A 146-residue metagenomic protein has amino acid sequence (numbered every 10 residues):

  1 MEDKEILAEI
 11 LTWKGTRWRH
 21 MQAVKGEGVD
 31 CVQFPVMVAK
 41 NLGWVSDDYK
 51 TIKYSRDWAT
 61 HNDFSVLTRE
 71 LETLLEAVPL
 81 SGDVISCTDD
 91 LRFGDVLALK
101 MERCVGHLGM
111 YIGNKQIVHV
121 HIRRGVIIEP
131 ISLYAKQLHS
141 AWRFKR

Functional and structural regions predicted by a protein language model:
M1-S81, F93, K100-E102, H107 (+3 more regions): N-terminal capping segments
D83-I85, C104-V105, I127-I128: A generic local structural motif
I85, D90-R92: Short, well-ordered loop/turn sites that connect or cap secondary structure elements
F93, G113, Q137: Residues that flank catalytic or metal-binding motifs in active/ligand-binding sites
L108-P130: Catalytic Cys-His active-site segments of thiol-dependent hydrolases/isopeptidases
S132-R146: Glycine- and charge-enriched low-complexity intrinsically disordered segments
